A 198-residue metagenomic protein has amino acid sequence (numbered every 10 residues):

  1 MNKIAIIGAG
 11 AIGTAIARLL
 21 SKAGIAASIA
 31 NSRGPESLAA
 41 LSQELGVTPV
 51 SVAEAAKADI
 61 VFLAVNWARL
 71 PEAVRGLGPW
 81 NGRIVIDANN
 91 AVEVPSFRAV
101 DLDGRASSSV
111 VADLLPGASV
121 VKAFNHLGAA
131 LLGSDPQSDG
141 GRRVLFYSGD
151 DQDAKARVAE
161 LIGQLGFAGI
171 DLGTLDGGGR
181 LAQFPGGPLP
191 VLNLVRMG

Functional and structural regions predicted by a protein language model:
M1-L45: NAD(P)+-binding Rossmann beta1-loop-alpha1 motif at the extreme N-terminus of oxidoreductases
N2-K3, I84, V144: Residues that mark the start of a beta-strand
A26, G46-T48, I84, S119 (+1 more regions): Conserved beta-strand segments of alpha/beta enzyme cores
L41, L114-V120, S138-G187, L192-G198: Internal alpha-helical scaffold of NAD(P)-dependent oxidoreductase catalytic cores
G46-I84, A88-P95: Rossmann-like NAD(P)-binding element
N66-R69, H126-G128, D151-D153: Short beta->alpha connector loops
N89-Q137: Rossmann-fold NAD(P)-binding glycine/threonine-rich loop
